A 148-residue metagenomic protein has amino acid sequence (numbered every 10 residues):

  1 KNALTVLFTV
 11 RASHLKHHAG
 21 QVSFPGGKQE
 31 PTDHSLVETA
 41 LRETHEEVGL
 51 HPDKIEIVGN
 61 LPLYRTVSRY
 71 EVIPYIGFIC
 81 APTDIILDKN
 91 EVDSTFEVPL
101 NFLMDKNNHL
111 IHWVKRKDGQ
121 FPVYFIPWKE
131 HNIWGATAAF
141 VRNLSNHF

Functional and structural regions predicted by a protein language model:
K1-F24: N-terminal strand-loop-strand
N2-T9, I85-L87, W134-G135: Short, well-ordered strand-loop elements centered on a beta-strand within folded domains, enriched for acidic residues
H14, Q29-K129, I133, R142-F148: Unchanged
